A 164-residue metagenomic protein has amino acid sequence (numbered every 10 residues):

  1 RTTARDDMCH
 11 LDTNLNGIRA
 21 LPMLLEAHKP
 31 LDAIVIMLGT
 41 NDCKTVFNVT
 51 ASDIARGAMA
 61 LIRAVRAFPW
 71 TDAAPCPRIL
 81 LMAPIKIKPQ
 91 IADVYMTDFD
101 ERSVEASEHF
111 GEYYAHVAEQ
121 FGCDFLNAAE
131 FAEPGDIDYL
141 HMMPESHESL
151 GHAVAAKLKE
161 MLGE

Functional and structural regions predicted by a protein language model:
R1, F125-A132: Acidic carboxylate-rich catalytic motifs and surrounding loops in phosphoryl-/glycosyl-chemistry enzymes
R1-A73, R78-L81, E105-H109, H141-M142 (+1 more regions): Conserved SGNH/GDSL esterase-like catalytic core that processes O-acyl groups on lipids and polysaccharides
T2-A4, T45, K88-D93, E133-D136: Short acidic/His/Gly/Ser-rich catalytic and metal-binding motifs that mark active-site loops of diverse hydrolases
L38, A83-I85, A129-E130: Short, well-ordered beta-to-alpha junction loops that form the rim of enzyme active sites and present histidine/acidic
G57-A64, F68, Y113-F121, A153 (+1 more regions): Alpha-helical structural signal in soluble globular domains
P77-K86, I91: Histidine/lysine/aspartate-rich catalytic loop segments that bind and position anionic ligands
I87-N127: Substrate-gating cap/lid alpha-helix
D124, G135-E164: Histidine-centered active-site loop/cap adjacent to the catalytic His in serine esterases/O-acetyl transfer systems
